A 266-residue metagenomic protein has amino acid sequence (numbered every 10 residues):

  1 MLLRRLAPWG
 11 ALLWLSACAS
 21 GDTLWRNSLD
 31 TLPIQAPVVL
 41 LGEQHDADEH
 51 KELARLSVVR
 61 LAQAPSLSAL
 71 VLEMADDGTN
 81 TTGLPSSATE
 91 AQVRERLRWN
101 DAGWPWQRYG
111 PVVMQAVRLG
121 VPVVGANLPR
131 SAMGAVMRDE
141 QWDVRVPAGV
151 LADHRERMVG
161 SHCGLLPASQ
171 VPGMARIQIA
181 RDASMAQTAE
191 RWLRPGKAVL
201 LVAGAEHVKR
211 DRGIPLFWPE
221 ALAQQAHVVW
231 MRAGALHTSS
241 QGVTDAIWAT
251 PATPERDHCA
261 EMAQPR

Functional and structural regions predicted by a protein language model:
L6, L12-A36: N- or domain-start disorder-to-order transition segments that initiate the globular core
P33-Q44, A91-L97: Acidic/histidine-rich, surface-exposed loop or edge segments in extracytoplasmic proteins
A36-L41, S68, K197-A203, A226: Generic beta-sheet signal
Q44-A47, A75-T79, P129-M133, A205-K209 (+1 more regions): Solvent-exposed loop/turn segments at secondary-structure junctions within structured extracellular/periplasmic domains
A47-L56, A69, D77-S86: Membrane-embedded segments
A69-A75, V228-R232: Short internal beta-strands
T81-R194: A substrate-binding/cap region within the structured catalytic cores of diverse enzymes
S184, E190-L193, L200, H207-R266: C-terminal regions of proteins
